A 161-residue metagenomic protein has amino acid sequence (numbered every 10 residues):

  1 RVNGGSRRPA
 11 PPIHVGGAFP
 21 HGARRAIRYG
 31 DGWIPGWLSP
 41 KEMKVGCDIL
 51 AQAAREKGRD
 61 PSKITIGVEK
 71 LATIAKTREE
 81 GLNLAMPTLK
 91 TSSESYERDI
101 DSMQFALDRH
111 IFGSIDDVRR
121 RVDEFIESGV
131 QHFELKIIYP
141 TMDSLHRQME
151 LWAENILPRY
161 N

Functional and structural regions predicted by a protein language model:
R1-N161: Active-site-adjacent structural elements that line small-molecule/cofactor binding pockets in enzymes
